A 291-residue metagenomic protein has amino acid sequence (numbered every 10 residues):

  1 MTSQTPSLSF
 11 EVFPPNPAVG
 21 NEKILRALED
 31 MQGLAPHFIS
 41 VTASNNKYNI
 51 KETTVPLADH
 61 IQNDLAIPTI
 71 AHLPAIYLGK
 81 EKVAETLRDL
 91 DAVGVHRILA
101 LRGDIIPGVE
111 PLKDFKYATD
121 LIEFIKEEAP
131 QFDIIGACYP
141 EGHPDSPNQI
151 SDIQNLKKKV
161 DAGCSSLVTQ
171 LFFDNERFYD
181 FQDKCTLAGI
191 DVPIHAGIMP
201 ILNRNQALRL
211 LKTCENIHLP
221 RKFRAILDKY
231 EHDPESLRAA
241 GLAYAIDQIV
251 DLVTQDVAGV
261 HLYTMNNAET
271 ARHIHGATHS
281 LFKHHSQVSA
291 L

Functional and structural regions predicted by a protein language model:
T2-V41: Conserved N-terminal beta1-alpha1 strand-loop-helix module at the mouth
S7-K23, T69-E81, I135-S151, D228-A243: Active-site mouth loops of central-metabolism enzymes
E11, I39, L90, K159 (+3 more regions): Conserved, mostly hydrophobic/aromatic
V12-P15, T42-N46, H72-L78, G103-I105 (+5 more regions): Active-site beta-loop-alpha junctions enriched in small/polar residues
V19, K113, Y117-Y139, L187-D247 (+1 more regions): Active-site pocket-lining/capping segments in soluble small-molecule metabolic enzymes
N21-D30, K47-I67: Glycine-rich, positively charged N-terminal anion/phosphate-binding segment
K23, A75-D89, L112-Y117: Glycine-rich anion/phosphate-binding loops
A35-L57, G103-K113, C164-F178, T264-N267: Glycine-rich, proline-tolerant flexible connector loops at the mouths of alpha/beta enzymes
